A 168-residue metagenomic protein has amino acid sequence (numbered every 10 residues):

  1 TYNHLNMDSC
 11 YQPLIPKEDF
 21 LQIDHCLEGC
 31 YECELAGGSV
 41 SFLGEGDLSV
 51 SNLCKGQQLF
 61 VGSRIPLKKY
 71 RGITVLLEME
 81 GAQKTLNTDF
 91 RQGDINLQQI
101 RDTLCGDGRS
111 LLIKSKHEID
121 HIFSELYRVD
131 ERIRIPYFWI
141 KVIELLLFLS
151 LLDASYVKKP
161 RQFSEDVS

Functional and structural regions predicted by a protein language model:
T1-N96: N-terminal regulatory/effector-sensing and dimerization cores that precede helix-turn-helix DNA-binding domains
C10, G62, E125, P160-F163: A general structural-boundary detector
Q12, R64, T74-V75, G108-L111 (+2 more regions): Generic alpha-helical structural element
E80, H117-H121, R132: Generic alpha-helical secondary structure signal
T88-E125, S155: Alpha-solenoid helical-repeat scaffolds
L104-K114, E131-Y137, L149-S168: Short, Lys/Arg-enriched, Trp-marked, Pro/Gly-tolerant hinge/linker segments that flank
I122-E125, V129, R134, K141: Amphipathic coiled-coil alpha-helices
W139-L146: Short, hydrophobic, well-ordered secondary-structure elements
